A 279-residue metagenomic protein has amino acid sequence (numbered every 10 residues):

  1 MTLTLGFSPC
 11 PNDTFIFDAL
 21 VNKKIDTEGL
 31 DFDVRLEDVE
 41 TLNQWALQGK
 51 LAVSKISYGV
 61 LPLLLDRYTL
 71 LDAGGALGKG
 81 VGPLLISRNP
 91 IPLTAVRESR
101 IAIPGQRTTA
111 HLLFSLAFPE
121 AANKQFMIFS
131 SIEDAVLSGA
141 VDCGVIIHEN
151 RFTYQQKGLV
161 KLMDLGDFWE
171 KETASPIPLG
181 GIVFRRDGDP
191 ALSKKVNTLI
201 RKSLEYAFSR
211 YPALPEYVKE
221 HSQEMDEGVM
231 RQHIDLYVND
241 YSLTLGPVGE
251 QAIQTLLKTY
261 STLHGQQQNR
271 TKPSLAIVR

Functional and structural regions predicted by a protein language model:
T2-N22, P83-D142, E149, Q251-T255: Bilobed "Venus flytrap"/periplasmic-binding protein-like clamshell domains and structurally analogous long
L3-T4, R67-G75, R100: A structural signal for short loop-to-beta-strand junctions that line the ligand-binding cleft of periplasmic/secreted
I25-R35, F118-M127, Q266-L275: A local structural motif
D38-E40, G49-P62, I128-F129, I146-F152: Beta->alpha turn/N-cap motifs
L70-L93, W169-D187: Hydrophobic/proline-rich hinge and linker segments of small-molecule sensing/allosteric domains, predominantly
F129-K219: Pocket-lining segment of extracytoplasmic ligand-binding domains
G188-T259: Secondary-structure end/capping motifs
E250-R279: Long, low-complexity C-terminal extensions of enzymes
